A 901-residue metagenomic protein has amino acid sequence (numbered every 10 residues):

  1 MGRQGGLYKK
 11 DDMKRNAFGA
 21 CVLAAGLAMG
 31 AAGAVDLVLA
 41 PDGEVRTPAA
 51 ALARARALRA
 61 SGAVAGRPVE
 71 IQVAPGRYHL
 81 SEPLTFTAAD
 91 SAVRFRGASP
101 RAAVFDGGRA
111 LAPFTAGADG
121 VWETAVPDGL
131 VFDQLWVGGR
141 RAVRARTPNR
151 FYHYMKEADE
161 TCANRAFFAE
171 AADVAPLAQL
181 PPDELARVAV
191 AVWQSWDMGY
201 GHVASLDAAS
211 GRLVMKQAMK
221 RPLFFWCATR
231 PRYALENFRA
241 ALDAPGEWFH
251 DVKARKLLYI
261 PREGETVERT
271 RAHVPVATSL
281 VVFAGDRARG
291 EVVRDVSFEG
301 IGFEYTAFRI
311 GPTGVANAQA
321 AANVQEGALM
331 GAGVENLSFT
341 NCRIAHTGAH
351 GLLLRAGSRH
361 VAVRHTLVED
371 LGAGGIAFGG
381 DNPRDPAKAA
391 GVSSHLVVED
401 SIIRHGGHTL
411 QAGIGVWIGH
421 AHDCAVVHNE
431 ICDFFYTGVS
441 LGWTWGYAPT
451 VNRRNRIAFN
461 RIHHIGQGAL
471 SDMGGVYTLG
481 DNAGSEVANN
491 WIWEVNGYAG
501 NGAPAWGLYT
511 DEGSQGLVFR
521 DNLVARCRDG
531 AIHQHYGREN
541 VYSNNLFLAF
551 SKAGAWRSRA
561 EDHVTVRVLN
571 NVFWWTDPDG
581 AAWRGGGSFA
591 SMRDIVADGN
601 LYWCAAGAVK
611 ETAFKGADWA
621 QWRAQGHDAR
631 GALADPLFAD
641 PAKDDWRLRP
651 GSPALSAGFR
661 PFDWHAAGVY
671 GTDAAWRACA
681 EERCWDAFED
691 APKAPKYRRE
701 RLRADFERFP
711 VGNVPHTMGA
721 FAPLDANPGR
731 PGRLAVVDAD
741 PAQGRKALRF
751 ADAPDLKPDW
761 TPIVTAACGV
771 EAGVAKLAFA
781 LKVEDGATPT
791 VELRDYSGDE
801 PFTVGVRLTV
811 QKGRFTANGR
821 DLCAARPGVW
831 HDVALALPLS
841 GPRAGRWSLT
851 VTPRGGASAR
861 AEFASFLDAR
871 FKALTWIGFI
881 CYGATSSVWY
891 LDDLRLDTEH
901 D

Functional and structural regions predicted by a protein language model:
V38-A345, R384-A389, A624-A634, K643-R698: Extracellular polysaccharide-degrading/modifying enzymes targeting complex plant/algal/animal polysaccharides
V281, F308-G331, A345, A349-R359 (+3 more regions): Glycine- and acidic/polar-rich repeat regions and solenoidal domains
I301, S401, N571, N600 (+2 more regions): Extracellular beta-strand elements of beta-rich domains used for carbohydrate recognition/degradation or cell-matrix
P710-R749: Extracellular glycan-recognition surfaces and repeat-rich motifs
P741-K812: Secretory/extracellular carbohydrate-interaction modules and structurally similar beta-sandwich "look-alikes"
F779, P827, L835-A864: Carbohydrate-binding surfaces in secreted/extracellular proteins
F815-A834: Short, aromatic/His-centered strand-loop micro-motif at the edge of beta-sheets
R860-Y890: Flexible glycan-contacting loops in extracellular carbohydrate-active proteins
